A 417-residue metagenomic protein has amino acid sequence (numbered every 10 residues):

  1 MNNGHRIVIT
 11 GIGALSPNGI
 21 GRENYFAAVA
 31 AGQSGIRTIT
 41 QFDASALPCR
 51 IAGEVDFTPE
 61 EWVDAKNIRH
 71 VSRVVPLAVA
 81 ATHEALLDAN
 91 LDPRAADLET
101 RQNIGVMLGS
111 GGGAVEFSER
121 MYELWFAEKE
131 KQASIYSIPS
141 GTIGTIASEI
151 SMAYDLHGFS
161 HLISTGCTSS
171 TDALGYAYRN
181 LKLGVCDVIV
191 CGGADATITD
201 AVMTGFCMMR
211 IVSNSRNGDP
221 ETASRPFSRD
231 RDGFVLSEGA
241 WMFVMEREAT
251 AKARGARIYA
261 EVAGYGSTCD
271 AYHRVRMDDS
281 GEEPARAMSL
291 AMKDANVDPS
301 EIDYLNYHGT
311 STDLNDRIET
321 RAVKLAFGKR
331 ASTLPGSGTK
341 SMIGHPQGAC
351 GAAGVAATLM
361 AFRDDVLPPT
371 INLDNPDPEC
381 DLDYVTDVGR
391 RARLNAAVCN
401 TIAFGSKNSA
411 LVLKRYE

Functional and structural regions predicted by a protein language model:
M1-N67, A249-E261, A356-T370, K414-E417: ACP-dependent fatty acid/polyketide chain-elongation machinery
R6-T10, Q33, R37-T38, D219-A295 (+1 more regions): Condensing-enzyme catalytic core mediating Claisen C-C bond formation in acyl metabolism
I9, N24-Y25, A30-T165, A194-M203 (+1 more regions): Conserved beta-ketoacyl condensing-enzyme motif
E23-A30, G113-K131, N180-L183, M203-R216 (+4 more regions): A glycine- and small-aliphatic-rich helix-loop capping segment at beta-alpha/alpha-beta transitions that lines
A78-L91, I143-I146, S151-Y154, F159-D195 (+3 more regions): Active-site-proximal alpha-helical scaffold in enzymes
A85-T100, A251-I258, A287-Y304, A326-R330: Phosphate/pyrophosphate-binding loops at sites that engage ATP/ADP/AMP, CoA/4′-phosphopantetheine, polyphosphate
A127-S134, G175, R179, A196-K252 (+2 more regions): Glycine-/small-residue-rich "gating" segment that lines the acyl/pantetheine channel and substrate pocket
V185-D232, Y265-D279, Y307-D316, T333-D383: Acyl-CoA/ACP chain-elongation machinery
